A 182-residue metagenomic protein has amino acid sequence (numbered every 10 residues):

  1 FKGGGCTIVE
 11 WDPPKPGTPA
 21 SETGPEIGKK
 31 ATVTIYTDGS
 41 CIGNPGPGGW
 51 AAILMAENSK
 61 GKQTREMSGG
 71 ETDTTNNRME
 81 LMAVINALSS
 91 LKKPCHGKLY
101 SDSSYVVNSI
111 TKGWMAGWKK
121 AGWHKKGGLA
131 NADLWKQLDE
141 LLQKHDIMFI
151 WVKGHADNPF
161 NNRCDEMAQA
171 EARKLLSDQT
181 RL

Functional and structural regions predicted by a protein language model:
F1-K15: N-terminal accessory interaction module
K2-G4, D146, T180: Short, flexible coil/linker elements and helix-boundary hinge sites characteristic of intrinsically disordered
G3-G5, M79, M115-K120: Intrinsic low-complexity, intrinsically disordered segments enriched in polar/basic residues
G5-C6, K30, V107: Low-complexity, intrinsically disordered short peptide segments enriched in small/polar/basic residues
T7-E10, T64, M148: Ser/Thr- (and often Asn-) enriched beta-sheet segments in non-cytosolic proteins
A20, G24-R78, M82, N86-C95 (+2 more regions): RNase H-like nuclease fold core
S40-P47, I85-M167, E171-A172: RNase H catalytic domain
